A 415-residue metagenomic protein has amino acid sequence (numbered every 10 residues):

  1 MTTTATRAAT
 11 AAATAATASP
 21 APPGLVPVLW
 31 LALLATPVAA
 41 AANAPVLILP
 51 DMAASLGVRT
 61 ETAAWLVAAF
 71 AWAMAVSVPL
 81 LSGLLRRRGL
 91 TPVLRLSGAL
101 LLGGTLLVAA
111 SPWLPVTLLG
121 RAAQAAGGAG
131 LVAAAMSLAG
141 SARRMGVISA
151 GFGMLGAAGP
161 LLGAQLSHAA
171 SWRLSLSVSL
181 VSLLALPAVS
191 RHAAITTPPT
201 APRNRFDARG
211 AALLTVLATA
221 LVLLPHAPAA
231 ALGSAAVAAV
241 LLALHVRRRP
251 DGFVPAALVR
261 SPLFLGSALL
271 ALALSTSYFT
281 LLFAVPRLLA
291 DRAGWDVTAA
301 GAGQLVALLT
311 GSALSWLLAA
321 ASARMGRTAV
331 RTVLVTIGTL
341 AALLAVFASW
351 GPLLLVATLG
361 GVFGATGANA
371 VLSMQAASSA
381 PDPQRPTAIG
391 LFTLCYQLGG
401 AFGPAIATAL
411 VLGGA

Functional and structural regions predicted by a protein language model:
M1-T17: Short, intrinsically disordered terminal tails adjacent to the first/last structured region
P23-L85, T91-G104, A227, F253-A415: 12-transmembrane solute porter fold
A64-W72, L114, L118-A129, S171-A185 (+3 more regions): Structural signature of hydrophobic alpha-helical transmembrane segments
R95, L102-G103, A109, A126 (+2 more regions): Small-residue-rich packing faces within the transmembrane alpha-helices of Major Facilitator Superfamily
A109-R121, V346-A357: Helix-loop junctions at membrane interfaces in 12-TM secondary transporters
G120-M154: Cytoplasmic helix-loop-helix junction between adjacent transmembrane helices in 12-TM secondary transporters
A150, M154-A170, L398-G413: A gly/Pro-rich, aromatic-decorated transmembrane alpha-helix motif that marks the paired, flexible gating helices
A164, H168-L269: Hydrophobic transmembrane-helix bundles of small-molecule transporters
